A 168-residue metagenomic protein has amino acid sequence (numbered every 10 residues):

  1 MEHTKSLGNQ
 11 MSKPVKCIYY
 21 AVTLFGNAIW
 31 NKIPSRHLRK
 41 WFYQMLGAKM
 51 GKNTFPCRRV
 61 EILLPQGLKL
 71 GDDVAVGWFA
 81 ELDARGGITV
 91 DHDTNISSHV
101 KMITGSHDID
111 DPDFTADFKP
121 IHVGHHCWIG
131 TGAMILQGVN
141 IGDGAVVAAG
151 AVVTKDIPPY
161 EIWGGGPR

Functional and structural regions predicted by a protein language model:
M1-N53, D93, H126, G144 (+1 more regions): Terminal amphipathic alpha-helical/low-complexity segments used for targeting or macromolecular assembly
G8-P14, D108-F118, A145: A short, terminal or domain-edge coil/loop segment
I29-K40, R58-L70, A75-N140, G166-P167: Flexible, glycine/small-residue-enriched loop-and-beta-strand segment within the central core of proteins
G51, N140, P158: Short conserved AdoMet
S98, A149, P159: Residues that flank catalytic or metal-binding motifs in active/ligand-binding sites
T131-K155: Beta-rich strand-turn-strand
P158-P159, G164-P167: Acidic, glycine-centered active-site loop in nucleotide-sugar glycosyltransferases
